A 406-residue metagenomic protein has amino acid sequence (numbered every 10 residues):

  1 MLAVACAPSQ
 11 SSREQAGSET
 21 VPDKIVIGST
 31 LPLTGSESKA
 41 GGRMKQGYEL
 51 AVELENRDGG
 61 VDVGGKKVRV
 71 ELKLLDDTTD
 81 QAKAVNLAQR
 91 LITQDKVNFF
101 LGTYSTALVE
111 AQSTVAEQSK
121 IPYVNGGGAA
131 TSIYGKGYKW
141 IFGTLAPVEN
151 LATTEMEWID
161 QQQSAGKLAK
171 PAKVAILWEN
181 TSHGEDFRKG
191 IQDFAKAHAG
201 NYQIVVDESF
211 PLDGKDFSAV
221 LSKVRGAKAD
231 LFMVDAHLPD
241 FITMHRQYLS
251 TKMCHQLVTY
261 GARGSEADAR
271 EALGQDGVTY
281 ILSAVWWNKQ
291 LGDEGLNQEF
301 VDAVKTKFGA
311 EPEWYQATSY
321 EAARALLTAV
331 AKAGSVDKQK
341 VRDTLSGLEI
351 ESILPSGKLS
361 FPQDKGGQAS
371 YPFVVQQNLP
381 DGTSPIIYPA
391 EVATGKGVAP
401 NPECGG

Functional and structural regions predicted by a protein language model:
C6-G406: Extracytosolic ligand-binding ectodomains
